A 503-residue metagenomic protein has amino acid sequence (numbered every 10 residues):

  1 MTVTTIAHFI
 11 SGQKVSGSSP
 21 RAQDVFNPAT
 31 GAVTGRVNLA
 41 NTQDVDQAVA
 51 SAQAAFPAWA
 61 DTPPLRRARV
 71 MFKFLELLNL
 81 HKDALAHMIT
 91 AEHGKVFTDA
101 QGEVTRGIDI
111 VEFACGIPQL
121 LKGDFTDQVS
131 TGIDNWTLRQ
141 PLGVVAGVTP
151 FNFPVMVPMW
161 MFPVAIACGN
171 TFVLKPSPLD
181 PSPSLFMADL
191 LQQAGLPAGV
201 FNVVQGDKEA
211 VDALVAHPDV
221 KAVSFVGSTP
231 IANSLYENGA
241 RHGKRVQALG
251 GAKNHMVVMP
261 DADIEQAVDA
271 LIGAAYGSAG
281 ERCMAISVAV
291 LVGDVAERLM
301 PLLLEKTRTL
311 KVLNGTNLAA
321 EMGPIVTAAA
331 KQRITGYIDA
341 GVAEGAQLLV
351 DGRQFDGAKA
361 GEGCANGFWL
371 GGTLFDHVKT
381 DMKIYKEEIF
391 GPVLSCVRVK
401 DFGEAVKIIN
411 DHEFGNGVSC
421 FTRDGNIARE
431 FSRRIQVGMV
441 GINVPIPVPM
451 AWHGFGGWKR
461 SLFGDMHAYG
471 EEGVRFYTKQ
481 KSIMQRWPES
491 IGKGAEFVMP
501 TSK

Functional and structural regions predicted by a protein language model:
M1-A29: Hydrophobic face of amphipathic alpha-helices that form TPR/SEL1-like repeat modules and related alpha-solenoid
T30-R36, L196, V220, V257 (+3 more regions): Conserved C-terminal structural/oligomerization subdomain of aldehyde/semialdehyde dehydrogenase
G31, R67, I89, V111 (+9 more regions): Residue-level signal for inorganic ion chemistry
T34-A40, A55-D61, G147, M256-M259 (+5 more regions): Short, well-ordered beta-strand elements within core beta-sheets of diverse protein domains
T34-L121, G132: Glycine-rich loop-to-alpha-helix module at the N-terminal edge of alpha/beta enzyme cores
F56, A60, L75-K82, A86 (+18 more regions): Structural signal for hydrophobic packing residues in well-ordered secondary-structure cores of soluble enzyme domains
G123-Q266, E297, V399, G464: Rossmann-like NAD(P) dinucleotide-binding subdomain of oxidoreductase/dehydrogenase enzymes
G195, P230-K379, I442, G492-K493 (+1 more regions): ALDH superfamily catalytic-core signature
